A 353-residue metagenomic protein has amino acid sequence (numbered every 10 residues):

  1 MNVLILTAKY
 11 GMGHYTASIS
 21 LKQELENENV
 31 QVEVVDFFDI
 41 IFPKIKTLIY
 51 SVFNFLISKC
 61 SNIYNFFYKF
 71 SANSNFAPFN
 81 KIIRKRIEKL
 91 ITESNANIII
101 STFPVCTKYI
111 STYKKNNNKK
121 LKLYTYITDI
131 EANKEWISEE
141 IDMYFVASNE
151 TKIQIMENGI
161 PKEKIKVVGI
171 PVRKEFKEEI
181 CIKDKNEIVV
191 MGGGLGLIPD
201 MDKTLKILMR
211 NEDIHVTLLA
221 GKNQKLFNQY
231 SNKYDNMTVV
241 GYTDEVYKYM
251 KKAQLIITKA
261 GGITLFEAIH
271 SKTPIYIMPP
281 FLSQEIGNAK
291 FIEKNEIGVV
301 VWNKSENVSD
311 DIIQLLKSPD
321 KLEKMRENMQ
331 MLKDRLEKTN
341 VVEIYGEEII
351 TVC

Functional and structural regions predicted by a protein language model:
S20-T92: Conserved N-terminal ligand/cofactor-binding loop architecture of enzyme catalytic domains
K115-V167, V172-E175: Active-site-proximal region of nucleotide-activated glycan assembly enzymes, centered on histidine/acidic-rich loops
K162, E175-V190: Nucleotide-sugar donor-binding and catalytic loop/hinge architecture of NDP-sugar-dependent glycosyltransferases
K183-K252: Donor-nucleotide binding loops and adjacent catalytic segments primarily of GT-B fold Leloir glycosyltransferases
K251-G261: Acidic donor-binding loop of glycosyltransferase active sites
K294-E296, K304-K321: C-terminal "capping" alpha-helix adjacent to the active site of nucleotide-linked donor transferases in cell-envelope
Q314, K321-R335: A short, well-ordered alpha-helix in the C-terminal region of glycosyltransferases
R335-C353: C-terminal alpha-helical cap of glycosyltransferases
